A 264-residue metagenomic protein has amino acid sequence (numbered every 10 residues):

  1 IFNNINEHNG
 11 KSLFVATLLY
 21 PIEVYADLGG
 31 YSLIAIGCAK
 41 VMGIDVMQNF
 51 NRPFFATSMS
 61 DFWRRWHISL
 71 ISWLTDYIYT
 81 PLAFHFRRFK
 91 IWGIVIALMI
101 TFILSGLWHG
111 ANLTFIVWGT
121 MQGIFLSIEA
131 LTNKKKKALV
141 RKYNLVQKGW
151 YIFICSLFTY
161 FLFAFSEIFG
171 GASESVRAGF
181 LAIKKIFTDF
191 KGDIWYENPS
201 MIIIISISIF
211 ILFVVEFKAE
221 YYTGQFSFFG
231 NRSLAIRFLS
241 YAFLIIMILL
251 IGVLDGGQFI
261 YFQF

Functional and structural regions predicted by a protein language model:
I1-Q263: Membrane-embedded transmembrane alpha-helical bundles that form the catalytic cores of multi-pass lipid-modifying
